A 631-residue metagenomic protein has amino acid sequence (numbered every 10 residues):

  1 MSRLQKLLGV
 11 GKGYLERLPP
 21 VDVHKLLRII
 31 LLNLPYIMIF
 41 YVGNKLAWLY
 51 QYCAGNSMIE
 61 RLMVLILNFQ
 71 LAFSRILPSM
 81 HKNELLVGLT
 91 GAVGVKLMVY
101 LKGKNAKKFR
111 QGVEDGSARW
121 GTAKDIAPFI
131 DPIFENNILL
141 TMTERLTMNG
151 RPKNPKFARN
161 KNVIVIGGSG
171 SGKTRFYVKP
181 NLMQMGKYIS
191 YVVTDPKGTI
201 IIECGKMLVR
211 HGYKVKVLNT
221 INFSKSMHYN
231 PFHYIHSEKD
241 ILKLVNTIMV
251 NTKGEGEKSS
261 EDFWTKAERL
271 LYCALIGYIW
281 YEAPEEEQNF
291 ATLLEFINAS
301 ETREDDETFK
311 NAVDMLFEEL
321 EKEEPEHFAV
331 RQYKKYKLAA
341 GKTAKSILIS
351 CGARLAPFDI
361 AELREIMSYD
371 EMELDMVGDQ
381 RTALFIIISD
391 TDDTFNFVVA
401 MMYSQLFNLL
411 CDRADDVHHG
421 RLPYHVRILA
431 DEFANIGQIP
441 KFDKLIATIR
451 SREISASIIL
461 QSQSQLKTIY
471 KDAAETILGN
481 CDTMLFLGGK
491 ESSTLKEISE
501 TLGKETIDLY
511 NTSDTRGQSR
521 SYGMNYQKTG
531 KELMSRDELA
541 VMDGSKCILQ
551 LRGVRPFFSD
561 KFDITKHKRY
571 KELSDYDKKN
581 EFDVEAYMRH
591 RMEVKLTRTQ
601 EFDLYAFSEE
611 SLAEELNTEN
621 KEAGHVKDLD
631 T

Functional and structural regions predicted by a protein language model:
M1-S171, R175-N181, K504, T515-R516 (+2 more regions): Basic- and hydrophobic-enriched, low-structure N-terminal and domain-boundary segments that flank ATP-binding catalytic
R3, N33, M38-K45, N154-I454 (+5 more regions): P-loop NTPase motor domains
A127-D131, F397, F433, G489: A short glycine-/small-residue-rich loop at the edge of a beta-strand within enzyme catalytic domains
P132-L140, F397-S404, I498: Conserved long hydrophobic alpha-helices within structured protein cores
L146-P152, K253-F263, L509-K528: Low-complexity, polar-biased intrinsically disordered regions enriched in Pro/Ser/Thr/Gly
T147-M148, G167, R175-F176, V245 (+5 more regions): Short secondary-structure boundary micro-motifs
I446-I548: Conserved ATP-driven motor cores of ASCE-family P-loop NTPases powering translocation/secretion/packaging/pilus
